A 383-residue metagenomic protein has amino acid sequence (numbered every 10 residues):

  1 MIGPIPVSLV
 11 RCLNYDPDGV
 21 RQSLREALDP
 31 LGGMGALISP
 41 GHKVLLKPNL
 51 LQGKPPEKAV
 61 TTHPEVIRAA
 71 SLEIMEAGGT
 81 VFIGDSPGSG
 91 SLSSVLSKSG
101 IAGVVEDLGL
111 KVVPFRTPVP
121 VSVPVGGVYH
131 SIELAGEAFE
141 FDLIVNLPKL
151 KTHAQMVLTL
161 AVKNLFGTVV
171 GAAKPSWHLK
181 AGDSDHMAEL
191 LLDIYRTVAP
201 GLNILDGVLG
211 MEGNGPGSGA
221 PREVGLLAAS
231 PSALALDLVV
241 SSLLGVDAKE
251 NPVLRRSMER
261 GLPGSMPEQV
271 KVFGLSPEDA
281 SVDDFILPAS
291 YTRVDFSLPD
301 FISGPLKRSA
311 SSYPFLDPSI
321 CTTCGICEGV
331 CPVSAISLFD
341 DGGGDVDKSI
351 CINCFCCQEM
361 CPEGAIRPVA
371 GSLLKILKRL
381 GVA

Functional and structural regions predicted by a protein language model:
M1-P318, T322, E328-V333, S337-G343 (+3 more regions): N-terminal and secondary-structure boundary signal
I352-N353: Extended, alpha-helix-rich binding/interface surfaces that flank or overlap catalytic cores and mediate recognition
